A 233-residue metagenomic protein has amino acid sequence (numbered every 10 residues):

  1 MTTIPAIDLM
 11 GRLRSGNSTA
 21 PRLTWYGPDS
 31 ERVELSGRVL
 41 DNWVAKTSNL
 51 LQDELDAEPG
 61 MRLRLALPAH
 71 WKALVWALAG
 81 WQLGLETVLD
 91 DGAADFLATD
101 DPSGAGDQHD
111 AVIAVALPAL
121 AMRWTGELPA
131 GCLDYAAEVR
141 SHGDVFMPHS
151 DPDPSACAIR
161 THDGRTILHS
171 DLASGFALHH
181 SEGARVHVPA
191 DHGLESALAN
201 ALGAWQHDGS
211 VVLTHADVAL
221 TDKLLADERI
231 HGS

Functional and structural regions predicted by a protein language model:
T2-L23: A short N-terminal helical cap/helix-turn-helix that marks the beginning of AMP-binding/adenylate-forming
T3-I4, T24, R185, G209-S210 (+1 more regions): Alpha-helical oligomerization segments
L23-L55, S155-S181: Conserved AMP-binding/adenylate-forming core of the ANL superfamily
L63: Gly/Thr-rich phosphate-binding loop signature of adenosyl cofactor/nucleotide-binding cores
A66-H70, A190-L194: Conserved AMP-binding
A79-Q82, A197-V211: Conserved short alpha-helical elements in the N-terminal third of ANL/AMP-binding
L85-A94, D101, A216: Short acidic low-complexity segments
F96-H180, T221, L225-S233: ANL superfamily adenylate-forming
